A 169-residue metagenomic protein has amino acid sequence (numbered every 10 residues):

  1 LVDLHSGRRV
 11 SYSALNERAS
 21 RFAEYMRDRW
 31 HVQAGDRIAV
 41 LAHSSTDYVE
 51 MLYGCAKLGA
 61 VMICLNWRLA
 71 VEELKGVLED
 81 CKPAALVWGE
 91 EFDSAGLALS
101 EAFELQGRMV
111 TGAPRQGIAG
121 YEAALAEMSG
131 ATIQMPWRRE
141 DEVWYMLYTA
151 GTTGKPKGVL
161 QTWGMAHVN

Functional and structural regions predicted by a protein language model:
L1-S11, V40, A113-Q116: AMP-dependent adenylate-forming
R8, Y25-E72: Conserved AMP-binding/adenylate-forming
R9-S13, W144-V168: Conserved AMP-binding A3 loop
L15, A19, I38, C55 (+6 more regions): Adenylate-forming
S20-E24, E79, E91, G154: Solvent-exposed alpha-helix faces
K57-E127: Structural core segment of the AMP-binding/adenylate-forming
M128-Y148, K155: Conserved pre-ATP/AMP-binding loop-to-beta segment of ANL
